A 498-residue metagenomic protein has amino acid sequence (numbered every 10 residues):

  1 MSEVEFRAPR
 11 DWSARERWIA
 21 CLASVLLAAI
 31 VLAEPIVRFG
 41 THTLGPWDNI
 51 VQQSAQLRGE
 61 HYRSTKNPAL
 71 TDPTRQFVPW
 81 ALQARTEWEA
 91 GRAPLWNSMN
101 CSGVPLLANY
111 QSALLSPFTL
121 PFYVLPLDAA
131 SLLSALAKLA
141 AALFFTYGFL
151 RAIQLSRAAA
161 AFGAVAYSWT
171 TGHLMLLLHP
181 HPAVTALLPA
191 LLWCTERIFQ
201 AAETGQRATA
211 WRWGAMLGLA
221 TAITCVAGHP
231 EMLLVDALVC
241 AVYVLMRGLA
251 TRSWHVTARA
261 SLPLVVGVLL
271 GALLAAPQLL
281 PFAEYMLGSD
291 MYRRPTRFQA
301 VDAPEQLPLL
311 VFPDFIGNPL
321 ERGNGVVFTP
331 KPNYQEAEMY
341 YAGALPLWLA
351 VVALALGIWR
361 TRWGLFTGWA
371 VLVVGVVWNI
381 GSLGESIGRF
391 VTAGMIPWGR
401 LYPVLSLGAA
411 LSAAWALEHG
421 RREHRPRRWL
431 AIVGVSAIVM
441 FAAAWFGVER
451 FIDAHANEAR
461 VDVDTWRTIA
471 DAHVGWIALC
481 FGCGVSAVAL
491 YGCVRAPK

Functional and structural regions predicted by a protein language model:
M1-E34, L44-R58, R259-L264, V268 (+1 more regions): Start-transfer (signal-anchor) and selected internal transmembrane alpha helices of multi-pass inner/ER membrane
I30-F39, W88, N109, P121-A129 (+7 more regions): Membrane-interface helix-loop junctions at the exits of transmembrane helices
P35-I153, A158-L187, E305-A337: Active-site lumenal/periplasmic loops and adjacent helix-entry segments of GT-C-fold, multi-pass membrane
N49-T71, Q76-E87, R92, G267 (+4 more regions): Periplasmic/ER-lumenal interhelical loops and adjacent helix-loop junctions in multi-pass membrane proteins
A108-Q111, S134-L136, V165-P189, V226-V235 (+3 more regions): Membrane-interface micro-motifs in multi-pass membrane enzymes
S116-T119, L143, Y167-T171, M216-A222 (+2 more regions): Hydrophobic, membrane-inserted alpha-helices
A141-I153, R157-E203, T209-A250, P263-F282 (+2 more regions): Membrane-embedded helix bundles of polyisoprenyl
P180-P182, A186, C194, I198-A202 (+6 more regions): Contiguous transmembrane helix-bundle modules in multi-pass membrane proteins
